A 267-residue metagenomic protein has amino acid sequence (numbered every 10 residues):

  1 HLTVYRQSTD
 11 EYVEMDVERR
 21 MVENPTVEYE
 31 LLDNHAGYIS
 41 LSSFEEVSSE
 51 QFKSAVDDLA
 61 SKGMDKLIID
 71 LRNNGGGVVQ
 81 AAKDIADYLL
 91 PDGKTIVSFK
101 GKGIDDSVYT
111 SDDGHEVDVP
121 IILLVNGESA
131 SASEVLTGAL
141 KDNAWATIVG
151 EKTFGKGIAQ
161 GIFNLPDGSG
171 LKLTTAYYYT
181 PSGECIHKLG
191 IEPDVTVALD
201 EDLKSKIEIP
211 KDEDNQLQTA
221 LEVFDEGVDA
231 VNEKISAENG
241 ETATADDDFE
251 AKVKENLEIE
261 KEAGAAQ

Functional and structural regions predicted by a protein language model:
H1-K156, Q160-F163: Cleft-lining beta-strand/loop regions that shape enzyme active-site pockets
V4-R6, L31-L32, A36-K62, K66-G75 (+2 more regions): C-terminal recognition in membrane/secretory proteostasis and scaffolding
V13, I186-H187: Generic structural signal for well-ordered beta-strand positions
R20, P193-D194: A short acidic/small-residue loop/turn micro-motif
L165-D167, L171-T175: Short acidic, Pro/Gly- and aromatic-enriched capping/linker segments at domain boundaries
T180: Short, acidic, Ser/Thr-enriched surface-loop or helix-capping motifs
